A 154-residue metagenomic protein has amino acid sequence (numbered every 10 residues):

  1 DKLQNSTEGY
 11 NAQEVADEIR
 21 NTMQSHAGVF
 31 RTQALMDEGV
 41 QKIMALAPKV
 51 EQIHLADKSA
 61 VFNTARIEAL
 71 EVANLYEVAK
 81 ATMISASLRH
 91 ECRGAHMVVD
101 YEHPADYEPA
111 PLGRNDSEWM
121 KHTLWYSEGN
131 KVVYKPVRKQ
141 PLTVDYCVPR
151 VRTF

Functional and structural regions predicted by a protein language model:
D1-F154: Glycine- and aromatic-enriched mobile tails/lids
